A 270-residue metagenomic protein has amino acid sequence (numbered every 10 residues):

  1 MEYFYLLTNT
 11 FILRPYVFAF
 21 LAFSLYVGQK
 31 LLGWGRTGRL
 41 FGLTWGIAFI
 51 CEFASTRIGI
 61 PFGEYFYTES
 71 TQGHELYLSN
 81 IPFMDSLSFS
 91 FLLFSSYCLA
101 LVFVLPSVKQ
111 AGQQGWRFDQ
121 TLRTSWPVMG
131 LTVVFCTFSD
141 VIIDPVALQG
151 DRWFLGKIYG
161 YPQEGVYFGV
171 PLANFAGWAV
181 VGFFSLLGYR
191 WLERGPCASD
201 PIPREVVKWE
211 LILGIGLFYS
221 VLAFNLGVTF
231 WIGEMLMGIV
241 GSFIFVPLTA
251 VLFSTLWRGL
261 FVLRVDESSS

Functional and structural regions predicted by a protein language model:
M1-S270: Aromatic-rich, lipid-facing transmembrane alpha helices and their immediate juxtamembrane interface loops in integral
